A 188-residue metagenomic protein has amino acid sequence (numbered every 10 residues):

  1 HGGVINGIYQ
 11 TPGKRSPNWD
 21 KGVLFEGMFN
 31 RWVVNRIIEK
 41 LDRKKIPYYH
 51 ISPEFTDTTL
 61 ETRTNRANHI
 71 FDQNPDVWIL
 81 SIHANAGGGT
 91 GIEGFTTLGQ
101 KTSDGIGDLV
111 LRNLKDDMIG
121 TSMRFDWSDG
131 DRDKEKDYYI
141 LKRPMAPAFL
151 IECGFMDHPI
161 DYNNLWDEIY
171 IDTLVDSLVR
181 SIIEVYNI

Functional and structural regions predicted by a protein language model:
H1-V23: Short glycine-rich His-centered loop
L24-I188: Active-site-proximal helix/loop segments of hydrolytic enzymes
